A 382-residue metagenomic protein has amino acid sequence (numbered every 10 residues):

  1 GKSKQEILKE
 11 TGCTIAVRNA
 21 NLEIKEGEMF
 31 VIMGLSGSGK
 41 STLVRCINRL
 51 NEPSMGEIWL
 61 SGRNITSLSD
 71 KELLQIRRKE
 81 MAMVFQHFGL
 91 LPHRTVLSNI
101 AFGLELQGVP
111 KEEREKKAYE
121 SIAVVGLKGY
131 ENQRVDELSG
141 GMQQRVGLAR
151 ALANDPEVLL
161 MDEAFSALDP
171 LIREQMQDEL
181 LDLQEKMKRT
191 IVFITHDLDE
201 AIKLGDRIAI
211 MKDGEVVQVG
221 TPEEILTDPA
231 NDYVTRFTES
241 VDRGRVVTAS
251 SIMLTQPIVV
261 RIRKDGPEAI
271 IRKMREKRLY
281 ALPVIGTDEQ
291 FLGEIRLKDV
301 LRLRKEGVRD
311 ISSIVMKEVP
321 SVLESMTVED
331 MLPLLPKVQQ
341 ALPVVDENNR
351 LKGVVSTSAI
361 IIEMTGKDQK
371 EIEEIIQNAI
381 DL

Functional and structural regions predicted by a protein language model:
G1-E6, R63-N64, A101, E105 (+1 more regions): Conserved ABC ATPase "signature" region
N48: Helix-to-loop junction immediately C-terminal to a conserved catalytic motif
G56-N64: Conserved ABC transporter NBD signature motif
R78, Q133-D136, N154: Conserved signature/switch motifs of ABC ATPase nucleotide-binding domains
R94-A101: Short coil-to-helix segment of the ABC ATPase nucleotide-binding domain corresponding to the Q-loop/switch region
V219-G220, D228, E294, V354: ABC ATPase "signature
V259-L279, V284-D288, L301-R304, P320-N348 (+2 more regions): The conserved cystathionine-beta-synthase
